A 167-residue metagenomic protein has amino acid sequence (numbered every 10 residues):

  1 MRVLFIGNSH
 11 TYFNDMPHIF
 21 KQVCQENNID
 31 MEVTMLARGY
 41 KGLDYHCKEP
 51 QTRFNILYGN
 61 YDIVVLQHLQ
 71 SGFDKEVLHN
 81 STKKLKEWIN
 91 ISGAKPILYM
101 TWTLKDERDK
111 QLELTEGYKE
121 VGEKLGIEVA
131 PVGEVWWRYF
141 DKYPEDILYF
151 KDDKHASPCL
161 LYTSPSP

Functional and structural regions predicted by a protein language model:
R2-F5, H10-T82: Conserved SGNH/GDSL esterase-like catalytic core that processes O-acyl groups on lipids and polysaccharides
R53-P158: Alpha-helical cap/lid subdomain in secreted, periplasmic, or secretory-pathway luminal O-acyl-processing enzymes
Y162-P167: Conserved small/polar residues in nucleotide/adenosyl-binding loops
